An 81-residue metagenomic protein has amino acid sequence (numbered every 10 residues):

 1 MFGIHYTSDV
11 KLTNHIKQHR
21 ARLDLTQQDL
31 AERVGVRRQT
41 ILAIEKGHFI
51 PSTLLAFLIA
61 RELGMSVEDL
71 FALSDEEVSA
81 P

Functional and structural regions predicted by a protein language model:
M1-R22: A short, Lys/Arg-rich alpha-helix, primarily the initiator
F2-G3, R61, F71-P81: Short, charged recognition helix plus adjacent turn of helix-turn-helix-like nucleic-acid-binding domains
N14, D24-L25, P51-L54: Residue-level signal for the short linker/turn that defines the boundary of a DNA-recognition helix
A21, E32, R61: Alpha-helical residues within the helix-turn-helix
D24-A43: Short alpha-helical DNA-recognition segment
L54-D69: DNA major-groove recognition helix of helix-turn-helix/homeodomain DNA-binding modules
